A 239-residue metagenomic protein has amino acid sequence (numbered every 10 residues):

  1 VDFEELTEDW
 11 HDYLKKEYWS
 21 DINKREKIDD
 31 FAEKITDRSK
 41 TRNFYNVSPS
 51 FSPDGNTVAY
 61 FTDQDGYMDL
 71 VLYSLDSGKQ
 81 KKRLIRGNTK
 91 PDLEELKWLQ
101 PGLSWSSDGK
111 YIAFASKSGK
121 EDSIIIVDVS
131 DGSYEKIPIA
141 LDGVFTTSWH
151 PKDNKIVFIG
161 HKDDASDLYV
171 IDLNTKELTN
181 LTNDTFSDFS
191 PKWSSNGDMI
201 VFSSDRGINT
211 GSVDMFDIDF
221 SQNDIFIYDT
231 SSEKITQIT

Functional and structural regions predicted by a protein language model:
V1-E94, W98-L103, S107, Y111-A115 (+1 more regions): Beta/coil-rich, acidic/histidine-enriched accessory regions frequently appended to metallopeptidases
D2-D21, I28-D29, L103, G132-G160 (+4 more regions): Short secondary-structure boundary segments
K27, F31, D76-K79, F145 (+3 more regions): Short, surface-exposed, charged/polar-biased interaction segments
R42-F44, F61-V71, N88-W98, A113-I125 (+5 more regions): A flexible loop/linker signature enriched in serine peptidases of the S9 family
P49-T57, G102-Y111, T147-K155, P191-M199 (+1 more regions): Blade-terminus and WD-like Trp-Asp/Gly-His loop motifs, strongest in beta-propeller folds
P53, D63-D65, S107, S118-G119 (+5 more regions): A generic beta-sheet turn/junction motif
L75-G78, D128-G132, D172-K176, D229-E233: Short loop/turn segments that connect beta-strands within beta-propeller blades
K81-K82, E135, T179, T236: A structural motif specific to WD40 beta-propellers
